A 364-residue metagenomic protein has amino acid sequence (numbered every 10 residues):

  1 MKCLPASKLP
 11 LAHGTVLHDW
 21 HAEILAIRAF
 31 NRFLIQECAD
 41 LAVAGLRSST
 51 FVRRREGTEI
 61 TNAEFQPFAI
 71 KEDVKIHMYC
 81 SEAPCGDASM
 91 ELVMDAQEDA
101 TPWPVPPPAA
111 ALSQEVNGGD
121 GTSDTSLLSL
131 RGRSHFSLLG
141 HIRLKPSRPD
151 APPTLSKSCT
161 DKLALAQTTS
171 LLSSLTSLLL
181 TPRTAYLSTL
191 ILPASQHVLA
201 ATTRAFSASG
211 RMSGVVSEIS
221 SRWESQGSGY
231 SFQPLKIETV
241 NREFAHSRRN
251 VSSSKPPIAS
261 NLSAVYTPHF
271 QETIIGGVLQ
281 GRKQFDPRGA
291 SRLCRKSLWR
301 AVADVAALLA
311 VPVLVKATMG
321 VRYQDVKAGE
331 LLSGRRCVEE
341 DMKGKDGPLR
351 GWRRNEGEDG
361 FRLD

Functional and structural regions predicted by a protein language model:
M1-D364: Catalytic cores of nucleic-acid editing and processing enzymes, centered on the cytidine/adenosine deaminase
